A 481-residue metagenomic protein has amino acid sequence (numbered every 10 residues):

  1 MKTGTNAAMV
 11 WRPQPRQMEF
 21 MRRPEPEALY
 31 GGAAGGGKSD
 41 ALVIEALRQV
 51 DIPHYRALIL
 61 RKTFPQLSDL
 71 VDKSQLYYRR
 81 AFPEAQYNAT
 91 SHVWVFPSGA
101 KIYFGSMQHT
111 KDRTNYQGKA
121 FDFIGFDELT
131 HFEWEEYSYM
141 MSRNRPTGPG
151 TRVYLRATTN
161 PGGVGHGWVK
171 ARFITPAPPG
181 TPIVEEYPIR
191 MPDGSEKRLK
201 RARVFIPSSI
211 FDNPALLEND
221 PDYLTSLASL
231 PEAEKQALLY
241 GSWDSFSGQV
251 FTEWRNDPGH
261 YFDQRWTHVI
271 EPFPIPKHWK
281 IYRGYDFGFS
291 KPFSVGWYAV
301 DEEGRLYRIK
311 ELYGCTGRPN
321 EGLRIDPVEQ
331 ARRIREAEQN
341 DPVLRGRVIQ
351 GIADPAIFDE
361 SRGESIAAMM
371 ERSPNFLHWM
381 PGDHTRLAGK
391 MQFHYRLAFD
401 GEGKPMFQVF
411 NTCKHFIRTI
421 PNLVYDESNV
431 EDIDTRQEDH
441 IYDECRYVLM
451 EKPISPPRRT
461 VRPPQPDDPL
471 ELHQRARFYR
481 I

Functional and structural regions predicted by a protein language model:
M1-P26: Pre-P-loop entry segment of helicase/translocase ATPase cores
S39-P53: Walker A/P-loop NTP-binding motif
Y55-L67: Conserved RecA-like ASCE P-loop NTPase motor core of nucleic-acid helicases/translocases
Q66-D122: Inter-Walker segment of RecA-like/P-loop motor cores
D127-E128: Walker B catalytic acidic pair
H131-N213: ASCE P-loop NTPase helicase motor core
D212-F287: ATPase catalytic-site recognition across NTP-hydrolyzing enzymes
G296, G304-Q437, P453-I481: Mg2+-dependent endonuclease catalytic cores in nucleic-acid-processing enzymes, primarily RNase H-like
